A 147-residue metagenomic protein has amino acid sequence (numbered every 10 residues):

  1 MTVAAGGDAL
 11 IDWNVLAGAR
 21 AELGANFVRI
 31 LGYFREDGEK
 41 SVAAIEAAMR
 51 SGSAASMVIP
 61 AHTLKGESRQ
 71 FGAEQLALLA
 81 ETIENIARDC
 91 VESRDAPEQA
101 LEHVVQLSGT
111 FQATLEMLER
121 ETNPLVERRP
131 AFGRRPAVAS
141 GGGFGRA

Functional and structural regions predicted by a protein language model:
M1-I59, T63-A147: Two-component system phosphorelay core
